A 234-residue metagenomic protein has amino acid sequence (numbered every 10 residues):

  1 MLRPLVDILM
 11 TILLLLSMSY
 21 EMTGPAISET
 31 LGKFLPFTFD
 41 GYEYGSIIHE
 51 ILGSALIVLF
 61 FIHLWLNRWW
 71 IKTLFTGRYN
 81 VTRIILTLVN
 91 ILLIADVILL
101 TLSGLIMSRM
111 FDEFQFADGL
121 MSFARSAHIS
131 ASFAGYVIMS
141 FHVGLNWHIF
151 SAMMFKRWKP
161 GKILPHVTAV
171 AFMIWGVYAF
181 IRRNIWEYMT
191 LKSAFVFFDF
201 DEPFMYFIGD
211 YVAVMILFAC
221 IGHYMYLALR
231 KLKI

Functional and structural regions predicted by a protein language model:
M1-I234: Membrane-embedded alpha-helical bundles that constitute the cytochrome b-like, heme-associated redox core of multi-pass
